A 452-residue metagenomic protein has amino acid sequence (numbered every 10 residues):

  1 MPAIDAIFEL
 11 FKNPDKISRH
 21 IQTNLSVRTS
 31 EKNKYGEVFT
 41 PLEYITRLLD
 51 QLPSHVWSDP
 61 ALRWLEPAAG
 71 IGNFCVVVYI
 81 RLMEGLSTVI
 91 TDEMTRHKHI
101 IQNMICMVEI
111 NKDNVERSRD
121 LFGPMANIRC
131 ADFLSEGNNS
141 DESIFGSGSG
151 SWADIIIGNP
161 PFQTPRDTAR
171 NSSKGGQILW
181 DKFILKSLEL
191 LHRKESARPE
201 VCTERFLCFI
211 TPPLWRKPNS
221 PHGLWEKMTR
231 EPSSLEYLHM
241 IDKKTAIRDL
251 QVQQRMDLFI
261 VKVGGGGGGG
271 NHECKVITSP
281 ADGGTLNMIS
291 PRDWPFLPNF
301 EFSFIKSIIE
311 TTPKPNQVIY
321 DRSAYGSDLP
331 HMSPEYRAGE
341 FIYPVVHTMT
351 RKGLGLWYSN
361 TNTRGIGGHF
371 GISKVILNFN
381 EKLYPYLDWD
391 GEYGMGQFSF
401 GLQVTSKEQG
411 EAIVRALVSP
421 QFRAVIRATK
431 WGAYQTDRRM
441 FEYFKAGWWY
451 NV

Functional and structural regions predicted by a protein language model:
M1-L238, R255, F259-V276: SAM-dependent methyltransferase catalytic region
E31, K244-V452: C-terminal substrate-recognition regions of SAM-dependent nucleic acid methyltransferases
